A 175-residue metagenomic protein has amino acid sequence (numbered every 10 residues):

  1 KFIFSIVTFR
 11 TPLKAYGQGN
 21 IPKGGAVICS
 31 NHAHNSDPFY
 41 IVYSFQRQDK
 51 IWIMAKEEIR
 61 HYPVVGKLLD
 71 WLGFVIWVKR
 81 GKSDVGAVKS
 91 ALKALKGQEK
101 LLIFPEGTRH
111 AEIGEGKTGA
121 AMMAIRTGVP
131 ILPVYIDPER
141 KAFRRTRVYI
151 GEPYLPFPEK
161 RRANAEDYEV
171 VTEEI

Functional and structural regions predicted by a protein language model:
K1-P12, H61-G73, A142-F143: Alpha-helical membrane-targeting segments
F2-H32: Helix-to-loop junction immediately C-terminal to a conserved catalytic motif
I3, W71-V78, F104-T108: Short, basic, glycine/proline-bearing loop/turn elements
T8, Q46, L69, A94 (+1 more regions): A generic structural signal for well-ordered alpha-helical segments
R10-K14, R80-V88: Glycine-rich, highly charged phosphate/nucleotide-binding loops
R10-P12, Q48-K50, L72, Q98 (+1 more regions): A generic structural signal for alpha->beta connector loops
P22-K82: Catalytic core of membrane glycerolipid acyltransferases/transacylases, capturing the structured, soluble-facing
G86-I175: Non-catalytic C-terminal accessory region of glycerolipid acyltransferases and related lyso-lipid remodeling enzymes
